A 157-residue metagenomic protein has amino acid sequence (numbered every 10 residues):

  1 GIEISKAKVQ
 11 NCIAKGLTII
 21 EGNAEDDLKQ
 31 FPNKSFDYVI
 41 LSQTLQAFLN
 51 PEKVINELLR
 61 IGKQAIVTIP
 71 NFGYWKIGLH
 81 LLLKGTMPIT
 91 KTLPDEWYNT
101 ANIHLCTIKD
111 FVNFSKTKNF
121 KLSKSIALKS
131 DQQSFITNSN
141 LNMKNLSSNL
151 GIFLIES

Functional and structural regions predicted by a protein language model:
G1-D27: Class I SAM-dependent methyltransferase SAM/SAH-binding core
I13, P51-E52: Conserved strand-to-helix beginnings and helix N-cap segments that scaffold or border functional pockets
A14, Q46, L59-R60, K116: Solvent-exposed polar/charged
D26, Q46, Y74: Active-site micro-motifs of SAM-dependent methyltransferase domains
K29-Y38: A short acidic, Gly/Pro-enriched loop at the edge of an enzyme's catalytic core that lines a small-molecule cofactor
Y38-N50, I69: A short SAM/SAH-binding and catalytic strip from SAM-dependent methyltransferases
E52-E57, Q64-E156: S-adenosyl-L-methionine-dependent methyltransferase catalytic module, highlighting the catalytic core
